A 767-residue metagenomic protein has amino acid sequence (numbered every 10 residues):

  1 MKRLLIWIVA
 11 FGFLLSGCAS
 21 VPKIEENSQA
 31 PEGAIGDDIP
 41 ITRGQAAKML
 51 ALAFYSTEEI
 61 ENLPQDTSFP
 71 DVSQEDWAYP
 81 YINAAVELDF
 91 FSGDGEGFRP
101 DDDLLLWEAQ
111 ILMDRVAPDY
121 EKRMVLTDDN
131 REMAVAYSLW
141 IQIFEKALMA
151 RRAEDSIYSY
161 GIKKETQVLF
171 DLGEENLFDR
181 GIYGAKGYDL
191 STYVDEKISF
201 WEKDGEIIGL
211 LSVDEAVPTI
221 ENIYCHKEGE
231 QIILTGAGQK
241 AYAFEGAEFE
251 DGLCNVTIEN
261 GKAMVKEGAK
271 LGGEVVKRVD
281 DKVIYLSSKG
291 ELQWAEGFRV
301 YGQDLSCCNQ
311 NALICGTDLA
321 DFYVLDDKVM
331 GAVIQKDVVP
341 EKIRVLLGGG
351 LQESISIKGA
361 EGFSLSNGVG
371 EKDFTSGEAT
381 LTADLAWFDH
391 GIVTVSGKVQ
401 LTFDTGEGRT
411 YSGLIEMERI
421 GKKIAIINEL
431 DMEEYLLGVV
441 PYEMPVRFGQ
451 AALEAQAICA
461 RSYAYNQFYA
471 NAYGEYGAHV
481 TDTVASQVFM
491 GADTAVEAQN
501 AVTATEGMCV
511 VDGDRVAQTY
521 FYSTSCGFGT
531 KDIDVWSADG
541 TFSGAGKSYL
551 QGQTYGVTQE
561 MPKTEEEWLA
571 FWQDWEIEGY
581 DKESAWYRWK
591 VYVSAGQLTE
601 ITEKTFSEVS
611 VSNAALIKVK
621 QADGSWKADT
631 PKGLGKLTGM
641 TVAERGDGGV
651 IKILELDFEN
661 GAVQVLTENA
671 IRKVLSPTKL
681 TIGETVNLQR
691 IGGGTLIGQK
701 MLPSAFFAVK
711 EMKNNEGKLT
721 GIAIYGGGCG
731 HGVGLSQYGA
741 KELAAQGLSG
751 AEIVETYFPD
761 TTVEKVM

Functional and structural regions predicted by a protein language model:
M1-L4: Positively charged n-region of N-terminal signal peptides that target proteins for export
I6-I8: Small-residue packing motifs within transmembrane alpha-helices
A10-G33, Y55, P118, M124 (+2 more regions): Conserved, single-site charged/polar hotspot
E25-E58, S73-L88, G95-E121, L126-M149: Short, solvent-exposed alpha-helical surface patches in non-cytosolic proteins
I60-P64: A short alpha-helix capping/helix-loop junction motif
Q65-P70: Surface-exposed aromatic
V72-S73, G730: Residue-level marker of alpha-helix boundaries and capping positions
S92-G93, G750: Residue-level detector of short coil/turn "hinge" positions at structural boundaries
